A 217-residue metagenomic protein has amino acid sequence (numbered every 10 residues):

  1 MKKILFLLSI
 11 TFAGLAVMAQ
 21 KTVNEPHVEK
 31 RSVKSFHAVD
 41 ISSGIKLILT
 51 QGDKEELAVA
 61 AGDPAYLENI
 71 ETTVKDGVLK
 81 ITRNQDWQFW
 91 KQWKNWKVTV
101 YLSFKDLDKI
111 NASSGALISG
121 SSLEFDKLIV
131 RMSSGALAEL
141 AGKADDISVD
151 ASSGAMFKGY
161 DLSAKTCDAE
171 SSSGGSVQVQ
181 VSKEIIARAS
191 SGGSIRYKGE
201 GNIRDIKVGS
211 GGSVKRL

Functional and structural regions predicted by a protein language model:
M1-L217: Intrinsically disordered, low-complexity terminal regions
